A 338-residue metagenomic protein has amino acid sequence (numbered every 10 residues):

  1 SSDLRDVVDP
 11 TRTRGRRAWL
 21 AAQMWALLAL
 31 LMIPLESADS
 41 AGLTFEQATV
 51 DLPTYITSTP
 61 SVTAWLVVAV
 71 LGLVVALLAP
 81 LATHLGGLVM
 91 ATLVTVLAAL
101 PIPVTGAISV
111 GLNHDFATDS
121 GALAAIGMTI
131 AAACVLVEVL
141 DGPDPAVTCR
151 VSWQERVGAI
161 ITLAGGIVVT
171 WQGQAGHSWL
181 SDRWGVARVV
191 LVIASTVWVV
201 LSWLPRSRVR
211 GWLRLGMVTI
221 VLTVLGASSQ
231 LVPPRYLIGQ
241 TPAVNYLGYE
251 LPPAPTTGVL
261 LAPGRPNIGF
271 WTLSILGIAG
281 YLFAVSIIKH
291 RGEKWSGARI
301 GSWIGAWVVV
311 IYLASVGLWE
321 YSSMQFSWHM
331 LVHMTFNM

Functional and structural regions predicted by a protein language model:
S2-T256: Polytopic transmembrane helical bundles with strong interfacial aromatic enrichment
A18, L27-S40, D51-A69, Y246-M338: Early transmembrane hairpin module of multi-pass membrane proteins
